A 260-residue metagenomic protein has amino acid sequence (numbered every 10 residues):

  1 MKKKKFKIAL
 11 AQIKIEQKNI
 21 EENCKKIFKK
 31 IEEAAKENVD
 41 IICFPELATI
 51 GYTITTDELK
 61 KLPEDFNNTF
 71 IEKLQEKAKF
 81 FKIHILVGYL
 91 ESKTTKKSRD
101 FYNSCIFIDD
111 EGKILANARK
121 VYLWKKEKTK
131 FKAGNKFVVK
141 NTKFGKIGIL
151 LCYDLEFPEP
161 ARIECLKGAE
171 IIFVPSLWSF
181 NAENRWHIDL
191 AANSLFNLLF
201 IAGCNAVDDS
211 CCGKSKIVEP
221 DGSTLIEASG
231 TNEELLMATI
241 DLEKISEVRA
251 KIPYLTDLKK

Functional and structural regions predicted by a protein language model:
K3-L10: Extreme N-terminal starter segment of soluble prokaryotic enzymes
I8, F107-L115, V218-I226: Short, glycine-anchored, charge-dense loop/turn motifs used at functional sites
Q12-Q17: Short polar catalytic/cofactor-binding loops
I20-E21, F28-D109, S179-L195: Cys-nucleophile CN-hydrolase/nitrilase-fold catalytic domain and related Cys-dependent amidase chemistry that acts on
T56, I106, A118-W124, K216 (+1 more regions): Short beta->alpha transition motifs characteristic of CBS
F66-L86, L155-E234: CN hydrolase (nitrilase-like) catalytic-core segments centered on the catalytic cysteine and neighboring Lys/Glu
K96-K167, F180-A182, I188, A192 (+3 more regions): Active-site catalytic loop in hydrolytic enzyme cores
